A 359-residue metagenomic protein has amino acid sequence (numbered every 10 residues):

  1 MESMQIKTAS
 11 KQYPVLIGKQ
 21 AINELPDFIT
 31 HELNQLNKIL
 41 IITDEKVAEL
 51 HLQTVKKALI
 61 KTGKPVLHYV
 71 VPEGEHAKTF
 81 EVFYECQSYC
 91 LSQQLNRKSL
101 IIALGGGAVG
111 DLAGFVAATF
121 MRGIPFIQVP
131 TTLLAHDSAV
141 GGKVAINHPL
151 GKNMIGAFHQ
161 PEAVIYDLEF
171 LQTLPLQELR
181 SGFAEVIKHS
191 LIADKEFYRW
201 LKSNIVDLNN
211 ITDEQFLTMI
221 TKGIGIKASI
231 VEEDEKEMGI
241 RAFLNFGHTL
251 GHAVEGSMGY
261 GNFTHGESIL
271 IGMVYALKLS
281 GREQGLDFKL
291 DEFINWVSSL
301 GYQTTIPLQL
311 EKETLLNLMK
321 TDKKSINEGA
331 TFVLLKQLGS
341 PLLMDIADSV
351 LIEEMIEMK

Functional and structural regions predicted by a protein language model:
M1-S99: ATP/NTP phosphate-donor binding region
E2, Q284, F288-K359: C-terminal charged capping/lid subdomain of soluble metabolic enzymes
L16, F115-D207: A glycine/threonine-rich phosphate-anchoring loop and its flanking beta-alpha core in nucleotide/phosphate-binding
L67-Y69, I102, I127-V129, A163-Y166 (+1 more regions): Hydrophobic/aromatic beta-strand patches that form the interior of the parallel beta-sheet core in alpha/beta enzyme
Q87-I101, A113-Q128: Non-catalytic interfacial helical region
A108-F115, H136, A253: Short glycine/serine/threonine-rich phosphate/pyrophosphate-binding segments that cradle anionic phosphate groups
N204-L310: Active-site segments that bind and position negatively charged phosphate/pyrophosphate groups
